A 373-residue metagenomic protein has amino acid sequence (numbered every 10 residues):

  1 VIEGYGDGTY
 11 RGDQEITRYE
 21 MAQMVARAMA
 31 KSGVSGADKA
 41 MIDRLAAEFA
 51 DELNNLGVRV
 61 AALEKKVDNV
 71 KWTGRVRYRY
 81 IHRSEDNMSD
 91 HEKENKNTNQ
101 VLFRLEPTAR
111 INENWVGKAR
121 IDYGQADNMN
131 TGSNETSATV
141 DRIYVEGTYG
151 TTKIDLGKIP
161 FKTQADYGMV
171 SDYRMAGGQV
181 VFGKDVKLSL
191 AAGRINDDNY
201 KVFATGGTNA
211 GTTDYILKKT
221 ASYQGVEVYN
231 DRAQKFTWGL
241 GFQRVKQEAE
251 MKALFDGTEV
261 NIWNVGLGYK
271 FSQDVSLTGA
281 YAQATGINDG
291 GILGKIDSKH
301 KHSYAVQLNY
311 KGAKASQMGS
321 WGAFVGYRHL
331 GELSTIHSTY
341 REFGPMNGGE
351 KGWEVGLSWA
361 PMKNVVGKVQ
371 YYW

Functional and structural regions predicted by a protein language model:
V1-R77, S84: N-terminal periplasmic/intermembrane-space "pro-region" immediately following the signal or transit peptide
E3, V34-K39, N112, A233 (+3 more regions): Short, structured coil/loop segments at alpha-helix boundaries
T9-E15, R79-N95, M129-E135, T148 (+3 more regions): Outer-membrane beta-barrel pore domains
E15-R18, N69, R75-Y78, E94-A204 (+3 more regions): Outer membrane beta-barrel
A50-T73, V226, D231, K235-Q243 (+1 more regions): Charged interaction patches that mediate protein-protein contacts
K93, Y173-G177, T208-N209, E342-M346: Short, low-complexity, polar/charged sequence segments that are solvent-exposed and flexible
D198-V228, W238-V260, V265: Outer-membrane pore/translocation modules
